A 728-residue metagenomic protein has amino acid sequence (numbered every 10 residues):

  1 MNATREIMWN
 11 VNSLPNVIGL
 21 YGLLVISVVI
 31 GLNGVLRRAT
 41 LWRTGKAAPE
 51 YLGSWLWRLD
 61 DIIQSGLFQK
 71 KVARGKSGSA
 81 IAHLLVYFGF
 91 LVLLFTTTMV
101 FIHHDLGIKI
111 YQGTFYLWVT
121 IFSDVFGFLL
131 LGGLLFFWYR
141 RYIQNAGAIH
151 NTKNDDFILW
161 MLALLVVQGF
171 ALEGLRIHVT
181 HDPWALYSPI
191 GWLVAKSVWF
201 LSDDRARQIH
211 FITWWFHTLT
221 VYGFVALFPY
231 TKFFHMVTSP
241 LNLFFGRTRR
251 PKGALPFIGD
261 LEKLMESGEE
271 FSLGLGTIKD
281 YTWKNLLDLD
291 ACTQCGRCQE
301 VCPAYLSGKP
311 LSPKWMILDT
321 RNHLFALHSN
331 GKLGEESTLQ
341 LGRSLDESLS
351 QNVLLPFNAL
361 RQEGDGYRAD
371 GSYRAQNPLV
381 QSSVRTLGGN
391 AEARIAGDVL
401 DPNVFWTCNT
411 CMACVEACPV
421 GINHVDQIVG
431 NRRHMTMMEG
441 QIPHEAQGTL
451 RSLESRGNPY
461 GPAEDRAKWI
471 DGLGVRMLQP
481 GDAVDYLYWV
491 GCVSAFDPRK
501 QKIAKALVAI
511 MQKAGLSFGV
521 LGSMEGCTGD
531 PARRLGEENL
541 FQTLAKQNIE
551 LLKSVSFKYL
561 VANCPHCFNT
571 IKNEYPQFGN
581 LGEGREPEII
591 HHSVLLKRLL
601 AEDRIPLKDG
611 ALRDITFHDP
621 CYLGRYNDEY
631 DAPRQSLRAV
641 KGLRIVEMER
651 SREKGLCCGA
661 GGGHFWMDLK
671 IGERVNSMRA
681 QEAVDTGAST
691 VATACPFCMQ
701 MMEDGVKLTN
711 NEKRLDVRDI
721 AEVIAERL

Functional and structural regions predicted by a protein language model:
M1-W9, H104-W118, L175-I209: Membrane-interfacial helical/loop segments at transmembrane boundaries in membrane proteins
N2-F136, I143, D280-L289, L311-W315 (+3 more regions): Iron-sulfur-cluster electron-transfer modules
L23-G31, L131, A163-V167, Q208-F244: Alpha-helical membrane-embedded segments
G31-Y51, H103-L106, F136-D156, A171-L186 (+3 more regions): Juxtamembrane/interface segments at transmembrane-helix termini
L84-L94, I158-T180: Hydrophobic alpha-helical membrane-insertion segments
K252-P313: Non-transmembrane accessory domains of multi-pass membrane transporters/channels
V490-E588, Y622-L728: Cofactor-cradling patches in redox/metallo enzymes
F617: Hydrophobic alpha-helical positions that pack around
